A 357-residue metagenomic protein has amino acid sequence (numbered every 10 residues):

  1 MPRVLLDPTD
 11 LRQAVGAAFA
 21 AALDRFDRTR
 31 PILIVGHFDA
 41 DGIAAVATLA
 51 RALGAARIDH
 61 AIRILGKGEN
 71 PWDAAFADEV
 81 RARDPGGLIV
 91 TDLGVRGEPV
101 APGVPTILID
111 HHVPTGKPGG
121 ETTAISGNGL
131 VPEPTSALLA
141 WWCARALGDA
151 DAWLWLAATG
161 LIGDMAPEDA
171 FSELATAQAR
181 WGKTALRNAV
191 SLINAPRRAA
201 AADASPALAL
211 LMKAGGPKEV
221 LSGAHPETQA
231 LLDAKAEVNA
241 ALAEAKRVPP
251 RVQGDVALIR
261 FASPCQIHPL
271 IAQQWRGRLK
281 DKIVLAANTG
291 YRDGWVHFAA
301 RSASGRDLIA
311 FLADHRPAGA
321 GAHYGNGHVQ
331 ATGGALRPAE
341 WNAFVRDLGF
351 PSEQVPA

Functional and structural regions predicted by a protein language model:
M1-S191, V256, Q266-A272, R276-V284 (+1 more regions): Replace "Mg2+/Mn2+-dependent" with "divalent metal-dependent
D169-G254: Hard-cation-handling environments
